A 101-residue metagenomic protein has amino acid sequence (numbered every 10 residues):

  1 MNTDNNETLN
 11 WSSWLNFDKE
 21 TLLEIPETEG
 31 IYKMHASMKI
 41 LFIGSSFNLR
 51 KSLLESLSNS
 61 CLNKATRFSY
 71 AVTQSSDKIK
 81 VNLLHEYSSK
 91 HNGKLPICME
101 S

Functional and structural regions predicted by a protein language model:
M1-K51, E55, Q74-H85: GIY-YIG nuclease catalytic motif and its immediate N-terminal context
Y32-K33, T66-Y70: Short hydrophobic/aromatic-rich beta-strand motifs
S58-K64: Short, conserved catalytic or adaptor-binding loops enriched in Gly and charged residues
A65-F68, D77-V81, N92-L95: Acidic, glycine-enriched active-site microenvironments
Y87, H91: Short, flexible loop/hinge motifs at secondary-structure junctions
S101: N-terminal cationic and glycine-rich segments that engage phosphates or anionic surfaces
